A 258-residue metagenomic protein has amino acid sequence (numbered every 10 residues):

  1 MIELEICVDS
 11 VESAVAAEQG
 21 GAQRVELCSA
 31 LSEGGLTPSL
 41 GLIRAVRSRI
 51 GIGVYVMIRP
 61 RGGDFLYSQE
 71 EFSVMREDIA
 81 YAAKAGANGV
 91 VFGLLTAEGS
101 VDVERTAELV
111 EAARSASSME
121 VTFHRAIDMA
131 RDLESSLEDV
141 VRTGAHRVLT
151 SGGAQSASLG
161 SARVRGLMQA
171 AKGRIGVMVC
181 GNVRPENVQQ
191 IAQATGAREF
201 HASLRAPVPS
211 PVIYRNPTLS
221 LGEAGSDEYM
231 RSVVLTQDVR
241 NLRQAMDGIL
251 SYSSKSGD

Functional and structural regions predicted by a protein language model:
M1-C7, V11, R47-S48, N216-L219 (+1 more regions): N-terminal amphipathic alpha-helix/helix-capping segment at the start of soluble metabolic enzymes
M1-V25, A30-T37: N-terminal pre-domain/capping segments
I2-V8, V25-L27, V54-I58, V90-F92 (+4 more regions): Hydrophobic faces of well-ordered beta-strands that scaffold small-molecule active sites in alpha/beta enzyme cores
D9-A16, L66-D78, D128-T143, L167 (+2 more regions): Catalytic cores of alpha/beta
E12, L31-I52, E70-S73, L94-R114 (+4 more regions): Active-site-adjacent beta->alpha loops and helix N-cap segments on the catalytic face of soluble alpha/beta enzymes
Q19-V25, R49-G53, G86-G89, R114-S118 (+4 more regions): Glycine-enriched alpha-helix->loop->beta-strand junction motifs that scaffold or abut catalytic
G35-G62, V101-R125, S161-P185, A224-Y252: Alpha-helix-loop-beta-strand connector modules within alpha/beta enzyme cores
M178, A197-D238: Active-site pocket-lining/capping segments in soluble small-molecule metabolic enzymes
